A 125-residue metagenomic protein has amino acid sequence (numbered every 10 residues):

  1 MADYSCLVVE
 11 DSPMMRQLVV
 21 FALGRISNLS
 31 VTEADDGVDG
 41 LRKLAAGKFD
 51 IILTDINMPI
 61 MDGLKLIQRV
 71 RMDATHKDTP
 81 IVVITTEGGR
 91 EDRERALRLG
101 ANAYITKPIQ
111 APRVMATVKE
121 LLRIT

Functional and structural regions predicted by a protein language model:
P13-T32: Two-component/phosphorelay signaling modules centered on CheY-like receiver
E33-I51: Acidic, metal-coordinating helix/loop segments flanking the phosphotransfer/catalytic sites of two-component signaling
M58: Receiver (REC) domain active-site loop signature in two-component systems and cognate sites in sensor histidine kinases
E87-G88: Short, conserved "switch-loop" micro-motifs in signal-transduction and mechanochemical regulators
I109-V118: C-terminal output helix
